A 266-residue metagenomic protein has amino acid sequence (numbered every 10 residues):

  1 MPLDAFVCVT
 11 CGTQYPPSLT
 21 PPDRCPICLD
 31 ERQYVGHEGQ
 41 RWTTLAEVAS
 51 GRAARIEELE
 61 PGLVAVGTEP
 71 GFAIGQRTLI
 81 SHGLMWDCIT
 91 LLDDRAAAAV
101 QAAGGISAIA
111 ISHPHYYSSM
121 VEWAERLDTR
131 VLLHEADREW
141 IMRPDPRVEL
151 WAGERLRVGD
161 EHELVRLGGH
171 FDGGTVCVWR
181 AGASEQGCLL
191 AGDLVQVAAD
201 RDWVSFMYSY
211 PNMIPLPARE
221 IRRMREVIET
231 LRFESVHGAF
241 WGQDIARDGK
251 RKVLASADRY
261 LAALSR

Functional and structural regions predicted by a protein language model:
P2-D23, D30-Q33, G83-L92, T129 (+2 more regions): Metallo-beta-lactamase
L3-G71: N-terminal juxtadomain amphipathic helix that follows a signal peptide/anchor or precedes a small N-terminal auxiliary
D4, G62-V64, G75-L79, G173-T175: Short beta-strand micro-motifs in enzyme catalytic cores
E47-P61, V121-G173, I214-E229: Metallo-beta-lactamase
A65-A108, R143-R147, G153: Pre-active-site segment of Zn-dependent metallo-hydrolases
D93-L133, E234: Active-site metal-binding motif and surrounding structural segment of the metallo-beta-lactamase
A98, V121-A124, D145, D202-W203 (+1 more regions): Short amphipathic alpha-helical segments
P114, A136, W241: Short, ordered loop/turn segments at secondary-structure junctions
